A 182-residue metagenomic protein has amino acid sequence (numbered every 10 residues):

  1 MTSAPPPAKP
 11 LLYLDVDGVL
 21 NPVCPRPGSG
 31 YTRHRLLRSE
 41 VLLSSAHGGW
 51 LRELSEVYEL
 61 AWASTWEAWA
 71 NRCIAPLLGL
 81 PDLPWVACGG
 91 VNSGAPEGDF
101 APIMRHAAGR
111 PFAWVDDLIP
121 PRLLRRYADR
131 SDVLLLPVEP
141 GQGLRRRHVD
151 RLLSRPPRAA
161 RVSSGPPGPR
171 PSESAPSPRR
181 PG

Functional and structural regions predicted by a protein language model:
M1-L11, P171-R180: N-terminal intrinsically disordered, low-complexity tails enriched in polar/charged
T2-G94: Alpha-helical substrate-recognition element adjacent to the catalytic core
N71-G182: C-terminal cap/substrate-recognition subdomain and adjoining C-terminal extension of metal-dependent phosphatase-like
